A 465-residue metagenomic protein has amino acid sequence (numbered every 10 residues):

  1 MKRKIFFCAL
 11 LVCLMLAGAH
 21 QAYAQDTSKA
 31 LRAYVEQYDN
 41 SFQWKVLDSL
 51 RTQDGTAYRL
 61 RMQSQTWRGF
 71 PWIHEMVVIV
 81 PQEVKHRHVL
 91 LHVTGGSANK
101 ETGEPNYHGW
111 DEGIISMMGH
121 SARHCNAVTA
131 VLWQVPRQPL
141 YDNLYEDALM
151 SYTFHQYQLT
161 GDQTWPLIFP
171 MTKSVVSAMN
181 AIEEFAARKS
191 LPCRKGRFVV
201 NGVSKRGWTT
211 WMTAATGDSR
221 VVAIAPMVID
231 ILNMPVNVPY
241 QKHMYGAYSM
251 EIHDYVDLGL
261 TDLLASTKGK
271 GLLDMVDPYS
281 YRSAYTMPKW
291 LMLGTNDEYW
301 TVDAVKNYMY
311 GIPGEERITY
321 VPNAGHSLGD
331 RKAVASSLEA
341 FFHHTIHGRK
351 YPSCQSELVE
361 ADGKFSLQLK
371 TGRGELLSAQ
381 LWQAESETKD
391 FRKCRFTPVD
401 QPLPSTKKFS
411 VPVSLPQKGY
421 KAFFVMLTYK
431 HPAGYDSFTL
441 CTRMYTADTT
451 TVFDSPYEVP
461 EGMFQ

Functional and structural regions predicted by a protein language model:
V35-E83, G119, L132, Q163-F169: N-terminal cap/lid segment of alpha/beta-hydrolase-fold proteins
E75, H86-S97: Short beta-strand element of the alpha/beta-hydrolase
A98-W110, A122, N126-K173, I231-L232 (+1 more regions): Cap/lid segment of the alpha/beta-hydrolase catalytic domain
Q158-S204: Gly/Ser-rich "nucleophile elbow"/oxyanion-hole loop immediately N-terminal to the catalytic nucleophile in hydrolases
A187, P235-Y281, T286-P288, M292-T301 (+1 more regions): Mobile cap/lid helix-loop segments that gate and shape the active-site cleft of serine hydrolases
M212-D262, Y320-P322, L328-K332: Hydrolase active-site cap/lid region
K268-P322, D362, T371-A379: Serine-hydrolase catalytic core
A340-Q383, P398-P412: Surface beta-strand/loop "capping" patches
